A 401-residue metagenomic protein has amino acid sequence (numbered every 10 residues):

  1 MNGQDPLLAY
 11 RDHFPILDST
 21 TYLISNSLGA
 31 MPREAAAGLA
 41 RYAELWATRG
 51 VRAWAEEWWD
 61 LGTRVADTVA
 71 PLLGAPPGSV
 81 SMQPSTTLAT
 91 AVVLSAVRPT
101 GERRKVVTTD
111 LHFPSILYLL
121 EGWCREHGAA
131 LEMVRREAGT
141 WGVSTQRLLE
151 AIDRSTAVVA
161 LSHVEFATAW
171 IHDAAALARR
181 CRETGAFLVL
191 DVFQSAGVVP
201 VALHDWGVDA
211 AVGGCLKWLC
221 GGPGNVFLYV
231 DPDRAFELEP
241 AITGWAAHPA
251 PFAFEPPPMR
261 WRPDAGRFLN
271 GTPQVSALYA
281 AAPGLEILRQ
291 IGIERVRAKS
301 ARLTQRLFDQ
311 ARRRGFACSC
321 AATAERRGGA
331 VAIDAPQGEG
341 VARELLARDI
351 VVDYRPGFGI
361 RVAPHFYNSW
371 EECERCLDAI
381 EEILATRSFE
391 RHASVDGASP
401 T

Functional and structural regions predicted by a protein language model:
M1-T401: Pyridoxal 5′-phosphate
